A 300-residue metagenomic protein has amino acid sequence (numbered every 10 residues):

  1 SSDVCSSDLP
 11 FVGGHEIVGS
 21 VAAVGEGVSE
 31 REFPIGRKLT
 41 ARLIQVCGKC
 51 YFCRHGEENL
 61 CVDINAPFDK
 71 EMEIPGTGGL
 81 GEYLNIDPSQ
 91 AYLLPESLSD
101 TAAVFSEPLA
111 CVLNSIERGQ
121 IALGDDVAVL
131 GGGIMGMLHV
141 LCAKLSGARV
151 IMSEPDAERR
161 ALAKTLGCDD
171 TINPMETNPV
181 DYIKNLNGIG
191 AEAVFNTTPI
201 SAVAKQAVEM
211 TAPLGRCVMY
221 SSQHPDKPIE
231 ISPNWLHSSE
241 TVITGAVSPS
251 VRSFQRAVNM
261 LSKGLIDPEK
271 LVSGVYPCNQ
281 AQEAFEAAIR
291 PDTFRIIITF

Functional and structural regions predicted by a protein language model:
C5-R54, P95-S97: Glycine-rich beta-strand-centered segment in the early N-terminal region that forms part of a ligand/cofactor-binding
E16, R37-K38, F52, Y83 (+4 more regions): Residue-level marker of beta-strand positions
R31-P34, I121, T211: Short, well-ordered loop/turn sites that connect or cap secondary structure elements
G36, P95-E176, D181: Mid-domain Rossmann-like dinucleotide-binding core that forms the NAD(H)/NADP(H) cofactor-binding site
C47-L130: NAD(P)H dinucleotide-binding glycine-rich loop of Rossmann-like/cofactor-binding domains, especially the beta1-alpha1
G119, A161, L166-V242: Glycine-rich cofactor phosphate-binding loops and adjacent beta1-alpha1 units of small-molecule cofactor enzyme domains
D156, Q223, P249: Residues in the short beta-alpha loop(s) of Rossmann-like NAD(P)-binding domains
K205-E209, S250-F300: C-terminal hydrophobic helical "lid"/dimerization subdomain of Rossmann-like NAD(P)H-dependent oxidoreductases
